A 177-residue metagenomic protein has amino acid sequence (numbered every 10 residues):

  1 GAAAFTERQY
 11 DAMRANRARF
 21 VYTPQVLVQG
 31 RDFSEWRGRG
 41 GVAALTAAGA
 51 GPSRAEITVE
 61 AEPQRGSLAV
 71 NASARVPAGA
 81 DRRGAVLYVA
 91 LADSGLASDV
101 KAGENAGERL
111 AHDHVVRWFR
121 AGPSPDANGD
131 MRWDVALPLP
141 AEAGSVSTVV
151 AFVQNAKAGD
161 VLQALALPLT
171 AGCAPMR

Functional and structural regions predicted by a protein language model:
G1-R177: Short, conserved sequence motifs used for protein processing/export or organelle targeting and for catalysis
